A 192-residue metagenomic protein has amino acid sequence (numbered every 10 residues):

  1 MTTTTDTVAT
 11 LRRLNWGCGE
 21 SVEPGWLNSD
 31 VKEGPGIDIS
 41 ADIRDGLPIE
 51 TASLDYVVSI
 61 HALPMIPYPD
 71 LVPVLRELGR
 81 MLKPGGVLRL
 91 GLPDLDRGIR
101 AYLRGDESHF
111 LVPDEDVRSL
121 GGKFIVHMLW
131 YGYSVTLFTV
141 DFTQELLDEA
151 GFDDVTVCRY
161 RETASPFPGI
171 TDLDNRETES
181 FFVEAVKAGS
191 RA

Functional and structural regions predicted by a protein language model:
T2-T10: Conserved alpha-helix/loop element of class I SAM-dependent methyltransferases that forms part of the SAM/SAH-binding
D6-T7, E20, N175: Short, flexible hinge/linker loops that cap or flank conserved catalytic cores
L11-R100, V183-G189: Conserved SAM-binding loop
D70-P73, E77, K83, V87-R191: S-adenosyl-L-methionine-dependent methyltransferase catalytic module, highlighting the catalytic core
